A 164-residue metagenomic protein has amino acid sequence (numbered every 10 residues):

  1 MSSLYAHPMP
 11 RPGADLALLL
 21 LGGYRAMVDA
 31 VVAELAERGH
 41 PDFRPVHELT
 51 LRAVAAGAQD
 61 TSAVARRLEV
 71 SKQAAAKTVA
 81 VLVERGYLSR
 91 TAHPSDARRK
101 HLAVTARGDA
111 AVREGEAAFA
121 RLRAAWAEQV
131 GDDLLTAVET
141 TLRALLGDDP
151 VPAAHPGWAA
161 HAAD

Functional and structural regions predicted by a protein language model:
M1-D42, D164: N-terminal leader segment of winged-helix/HTH proteins
M1-R11, D133-D164: C-terminal regulatory/oligomerization modules of transcriptional regulators
L16, V46-H47, R107, L134: N-terminal positioning helix adjacent to the helix-turn-helix/winged-helix DNA-binding module
L21-Y24, L51, A55-A58, T105 (+2 more regions): Generic structural concept
G23, M27-E34, L68, A111-V130 (+1 more regions): Alpha-helical linker/hinge and terminal dimerization helices associated with HTH transcriptional regulators
A30-S71, G157: N-terminal helix-turn-helix DNA-binding core of bacterial DNA-binding proteins
A80-T140: Charged, amphipathic alpha-helical coiled-coil/dimerization segments
